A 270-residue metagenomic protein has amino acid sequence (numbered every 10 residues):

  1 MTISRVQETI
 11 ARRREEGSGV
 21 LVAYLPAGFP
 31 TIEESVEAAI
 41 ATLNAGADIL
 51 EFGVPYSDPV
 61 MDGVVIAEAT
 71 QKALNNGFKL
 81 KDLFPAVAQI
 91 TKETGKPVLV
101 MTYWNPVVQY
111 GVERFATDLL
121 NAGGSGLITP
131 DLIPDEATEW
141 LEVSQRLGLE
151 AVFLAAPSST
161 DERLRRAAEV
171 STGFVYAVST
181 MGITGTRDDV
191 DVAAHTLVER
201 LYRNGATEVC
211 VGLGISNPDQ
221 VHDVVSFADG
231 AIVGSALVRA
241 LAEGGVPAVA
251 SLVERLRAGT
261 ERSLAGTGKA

Functional and structural regions predicted by a protein language model:
M1-V22, V87-K92, L264-K269: N-terminal amphipathic alpha-helix/helix-capping segment at the start of soluble metabolic enzymes
E16-V22, E93-Y103, S144-L154, Y202-L213 (+1 more regions): Short beta-strand/loop segments at the ligand-binding rim of alpha/beta enzyme cores
I32-T42, S159-E169, N204, V211 (+1 more regions): Catalytic cores of alpha/beta
A38, L43, I49, V54-Y56 (+1 more regions): Active-site beta->alpha loop and helix N-cap motifs at the rims of alpha/beta catalytic domains
A47-P59, A122-I128, I133, V175-G185 (+2 more regions): Glycine-rich phosphate-binding active-site loops on the catalytic face of alpha/beta enzymes
M61-T70, A236-K269: C-terminal helical cap(s) of enzyme catalytic domains, especially alpha/beta-barrels
E68, L74-N75, L154, L164-R203: Glycine/Thr-rich beta-alpha phosphate-binding loop at enzyme active sites
N75-F78, G123-E136, E150-S159, R165 (+1 more regions): Catalytic beta/alpha-barrel core
